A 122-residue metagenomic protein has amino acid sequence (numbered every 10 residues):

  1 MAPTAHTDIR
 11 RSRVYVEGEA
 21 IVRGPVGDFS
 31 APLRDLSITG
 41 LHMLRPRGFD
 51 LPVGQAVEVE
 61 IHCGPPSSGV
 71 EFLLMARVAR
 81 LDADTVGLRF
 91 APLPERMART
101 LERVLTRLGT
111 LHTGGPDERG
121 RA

Functional and structural regions predicted by a protein language model:
M1-I38, P46, V53, E102 (+1 more regions): N-terminal helix initiation/capping motif
G18-R23, G54-G69: Short conserved beta-strand and strand-loop elements enriched in small hydrophobics with frequent Asp/Gly
G27-F29, S68-V70, D84: Short acidic/polar mixed-charge low-complexity motifs
F29, L41, L74, V86: Short aromatic-glycine-enriched beta-strand elements
S30-L33, F72-A79: Short beta-strand-centered aromatic/proline hotspots
D35, V78-D82, P92: A residue-level detector for short acidic-glycine micro-motifs
H42-R45, D84-P92: Short, solvent-exposed secondary-structure boundary/capping segments
E95-R99: Short, charged/polar, Gly/Pro-enriched secondary-structure boundary elements
